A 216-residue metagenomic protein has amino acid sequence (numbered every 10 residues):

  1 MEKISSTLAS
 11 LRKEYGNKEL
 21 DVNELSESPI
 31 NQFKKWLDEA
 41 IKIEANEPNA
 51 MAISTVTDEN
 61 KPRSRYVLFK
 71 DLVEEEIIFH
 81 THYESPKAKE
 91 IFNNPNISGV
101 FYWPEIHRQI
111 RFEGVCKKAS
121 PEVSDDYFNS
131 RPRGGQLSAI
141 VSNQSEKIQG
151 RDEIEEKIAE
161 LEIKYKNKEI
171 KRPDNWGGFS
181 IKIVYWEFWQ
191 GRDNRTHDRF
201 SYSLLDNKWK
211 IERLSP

Functional and structural regions predicted by a protein language model:
M1-P216: Binding-site signature for planar aromatic cofactors or substrates
